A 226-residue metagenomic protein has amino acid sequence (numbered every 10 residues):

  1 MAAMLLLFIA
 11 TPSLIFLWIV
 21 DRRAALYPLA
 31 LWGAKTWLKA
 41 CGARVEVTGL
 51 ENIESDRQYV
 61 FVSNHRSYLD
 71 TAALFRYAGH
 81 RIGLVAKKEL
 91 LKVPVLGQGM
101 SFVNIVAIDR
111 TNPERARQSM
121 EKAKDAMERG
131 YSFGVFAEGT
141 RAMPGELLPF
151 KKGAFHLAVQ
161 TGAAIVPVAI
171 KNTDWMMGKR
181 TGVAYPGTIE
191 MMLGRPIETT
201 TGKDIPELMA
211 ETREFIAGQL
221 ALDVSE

Functional and structural regions predicted by a protein language model:
M1-L17, A24, P28, E51-E54 (+1 more regions): Membrane-interfacial terminal anchoring regions of lipid-handling membrane enzymes
A10-V20, A24-W32, K39-C41, T48 (+1 more regions): Catalytic core of membrane glycerolipid acyltransferases/transacylases, capturing the structured, soluble-facing
P12, A30, A34, M120 (+1 more regions): A general structural signal for well-ordered alpha-helical segments in protein cores
W37-L38, M100, A126, A158: A generic structural signal for well-ordered alpha-helical segments
V45-V47, M191: Generic structural signal for residues in well-ordered beta-strands
I53-S55, K92, P113-A116, I197-K203: A short acidic, often aromatic-flanked loop/helix-cap motif at beta-alpha or helix-coil junctions that lines enzyme
R117-E226: Non-catalytic C-terminal accessory region of glycerolipid acyltransferases and related lyso-lipid remodeling enzymes
